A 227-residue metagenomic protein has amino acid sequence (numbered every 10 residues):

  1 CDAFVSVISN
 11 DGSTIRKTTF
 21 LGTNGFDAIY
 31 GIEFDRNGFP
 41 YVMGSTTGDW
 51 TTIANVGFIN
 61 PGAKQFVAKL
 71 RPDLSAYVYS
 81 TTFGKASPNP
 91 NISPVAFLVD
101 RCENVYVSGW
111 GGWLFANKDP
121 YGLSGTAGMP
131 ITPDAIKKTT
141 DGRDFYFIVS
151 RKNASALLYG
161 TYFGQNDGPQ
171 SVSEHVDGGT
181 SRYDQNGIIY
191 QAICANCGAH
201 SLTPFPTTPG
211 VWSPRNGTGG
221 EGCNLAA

Functional and structural regions predicted by a protein language model:
C1-A227: A sequence-level/structural motif corresponding to short, flexible coil/turn segments enriched in small polar residues
